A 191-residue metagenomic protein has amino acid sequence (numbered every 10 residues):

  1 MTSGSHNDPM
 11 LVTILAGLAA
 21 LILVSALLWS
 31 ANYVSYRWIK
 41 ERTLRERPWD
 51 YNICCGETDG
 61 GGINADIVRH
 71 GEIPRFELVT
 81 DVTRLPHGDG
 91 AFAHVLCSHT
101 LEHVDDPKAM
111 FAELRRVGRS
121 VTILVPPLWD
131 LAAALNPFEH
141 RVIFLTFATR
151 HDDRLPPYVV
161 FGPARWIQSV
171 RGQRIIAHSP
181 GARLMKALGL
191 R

Functional and structural regions predicted by a protein language model:
T2-E41: N-terminal membrane-anchoring alpha-helices
W38, V95-C97, P163-Q168: Compositionally biased, low-hydrophobicity segments enriched in charged and small polar residues
E41-T43, N136: Short, solvent-exposed secondary-structure boundary motifs
T43-D50, K186-R191: Extended amphipathic secondary-structure runs
E46-D130: Conserved SAM-binding loop
K108-R191: S-adenosyl-L-methionine-dependent methyltransferase catalytic module, highlighting the catalytic core
